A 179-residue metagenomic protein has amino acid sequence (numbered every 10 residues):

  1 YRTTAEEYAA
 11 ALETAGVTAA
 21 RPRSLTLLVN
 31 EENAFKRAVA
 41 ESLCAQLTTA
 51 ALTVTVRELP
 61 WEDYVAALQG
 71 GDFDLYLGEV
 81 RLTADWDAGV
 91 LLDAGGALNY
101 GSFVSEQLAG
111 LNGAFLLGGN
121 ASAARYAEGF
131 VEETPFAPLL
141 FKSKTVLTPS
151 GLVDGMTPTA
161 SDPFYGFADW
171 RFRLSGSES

Functional and structural regions predicted by a protein language model:
Y1-A45, R125, F172, G176-E178: Append "and occasionally in soluble cytosolic enzymes with long acidic Gly/Pro-rich linkers
Y1-Y8, Y100-E106, E133-S150: Local pocket/hinge segments that shape ligand/substrate recognition
T14-N30, D72, E79, L116-S150: Bilobed periplasmic-binding protein-like "clamshell/Venus-flytrap" ligand-binding domains
V29, T53-P60: Short beta-strand-to-loop elements that line the ligand-binding cleft of bilobed periplasmic-binding protein-like
E32-F35, W61-D63, R81-D85, K144-L147: Solvent-exposed loop/turn segments at secondary-structure junctions within structured extracellular/periplasmic domains
R37-A50, E62-F73: Short helices/loops that flank or line small-molecule/ion binding pockets
D63-L117: Acidic-aromatic pocket-rim loops
P149-S179: Long beta-strand-rich cores associated with HINT superfamily self-processing modules
